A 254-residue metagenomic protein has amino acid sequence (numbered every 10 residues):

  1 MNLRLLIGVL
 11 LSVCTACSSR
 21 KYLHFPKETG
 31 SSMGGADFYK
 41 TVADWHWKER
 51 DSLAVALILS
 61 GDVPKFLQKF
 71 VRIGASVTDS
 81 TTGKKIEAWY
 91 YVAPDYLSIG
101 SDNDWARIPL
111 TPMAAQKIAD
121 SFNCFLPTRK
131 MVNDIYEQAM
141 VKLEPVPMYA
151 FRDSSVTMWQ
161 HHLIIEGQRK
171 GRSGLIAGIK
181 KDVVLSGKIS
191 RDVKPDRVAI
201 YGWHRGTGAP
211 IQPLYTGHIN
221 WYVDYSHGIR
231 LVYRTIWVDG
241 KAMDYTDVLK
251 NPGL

Functional and structural regions predicted by a protein language model:
M1-K21: Bacterial Sec-dependent N-terminal signal peptides
Y22-L67: N-terminal module-boundary/linker segments of secreted carbohydrate-active enzymes
D62-A93: Conserved oxyanion/phosphate-binding beta-strand-loop segments in alpha/beta enzyme cores
I99-A106, S121-F122, G217-H218: Second-shell loop/turn segments in exported
W105-M113, L126, Y222-Y225: Soluble non-cytosolic domains of exported or imported proteins
P112-G174, L231: Conserved hydrophobic ligand-interaction patch in extracellular adhesion modules
F151-L254: C-terminal, surface-exposed recognition/capping segments
